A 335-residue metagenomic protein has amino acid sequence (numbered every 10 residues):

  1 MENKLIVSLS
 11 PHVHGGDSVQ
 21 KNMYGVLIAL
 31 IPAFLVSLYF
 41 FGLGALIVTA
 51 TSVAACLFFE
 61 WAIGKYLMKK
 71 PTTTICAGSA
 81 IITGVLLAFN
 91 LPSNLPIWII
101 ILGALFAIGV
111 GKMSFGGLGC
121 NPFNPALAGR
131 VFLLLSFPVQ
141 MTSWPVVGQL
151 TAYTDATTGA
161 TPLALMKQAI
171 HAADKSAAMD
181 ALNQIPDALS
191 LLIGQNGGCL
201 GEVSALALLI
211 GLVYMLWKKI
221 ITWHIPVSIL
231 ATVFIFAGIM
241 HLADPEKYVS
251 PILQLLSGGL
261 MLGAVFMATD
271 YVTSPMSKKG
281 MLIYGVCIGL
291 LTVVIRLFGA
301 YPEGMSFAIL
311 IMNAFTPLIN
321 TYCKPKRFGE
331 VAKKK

Functional and structural regions predicted by a protein language model:
M1-L57: N-terminal signal-anchor module of multipass membrane proteins
M1-Y24, Y66, L297-K335: Cytosolic-side transmembrane-helix boundaries in multi-pass membrane proteins
L35-T83, L87: Membrane helical hairpin/interfacial module
L43-A55, N94-G103, L191, Q195-A205 (+1 more regions): Structural signature of hydrophobic alpha-helical transmembrane segments
F58-K70, I108-G119, I210-K219, V265-S274: C-terminal ends of transmembrane helices
L86-D155: Membrane-interface helix-loop-helix junctions at boundaries between adjacent transmembrane segments
P122-L127, P251-G259, M281, A300-M312: Loop-to-transmembrane alpha-helix initiation sites
P125-L209: Long hydrophobic alpha-helical segments that form multi-pass transmembrane helix bundles in integral membrane proteins
